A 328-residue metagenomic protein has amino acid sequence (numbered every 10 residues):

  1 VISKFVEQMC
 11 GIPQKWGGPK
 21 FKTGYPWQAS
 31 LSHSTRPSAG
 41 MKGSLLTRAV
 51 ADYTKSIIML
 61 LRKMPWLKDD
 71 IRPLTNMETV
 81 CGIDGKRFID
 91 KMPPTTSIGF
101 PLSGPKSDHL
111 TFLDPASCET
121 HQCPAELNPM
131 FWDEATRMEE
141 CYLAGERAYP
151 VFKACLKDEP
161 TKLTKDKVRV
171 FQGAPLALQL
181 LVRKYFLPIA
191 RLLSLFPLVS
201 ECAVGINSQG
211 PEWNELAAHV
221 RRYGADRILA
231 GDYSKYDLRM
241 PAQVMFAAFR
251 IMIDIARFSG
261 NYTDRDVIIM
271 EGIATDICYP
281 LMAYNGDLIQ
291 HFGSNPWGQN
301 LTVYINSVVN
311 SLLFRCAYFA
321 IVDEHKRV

Functional and structural regions predicted by a protein language model:
V1-V328: Viral RNA-dependent RNA polymerase
